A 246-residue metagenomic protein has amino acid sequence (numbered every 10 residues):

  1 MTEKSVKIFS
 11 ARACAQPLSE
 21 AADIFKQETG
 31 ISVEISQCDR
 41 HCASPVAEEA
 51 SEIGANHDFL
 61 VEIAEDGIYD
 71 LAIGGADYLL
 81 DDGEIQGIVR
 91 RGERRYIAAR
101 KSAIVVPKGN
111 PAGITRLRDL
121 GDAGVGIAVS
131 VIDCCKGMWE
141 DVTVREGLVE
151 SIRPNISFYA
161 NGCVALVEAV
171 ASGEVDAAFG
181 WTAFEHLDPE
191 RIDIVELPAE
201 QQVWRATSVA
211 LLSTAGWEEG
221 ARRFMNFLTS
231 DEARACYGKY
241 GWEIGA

Functional and structural regions predicted by a protein language model:
M1-D81: Early extracytoplasmic/lumenal segment of secretory-pathway proteins
I8-F9, R118-M138, T143: Short loop->beta-strand "edge-of-pocket" segments that line small-molecule binding or catalytic clefts across diverse
E28-Q37, I68, E146-A160, R191: A local structural motif
V61, Y69, I85-S102, I114-D119 (+1 more regions): A structural signal for short loop-to-beta-strand junctions that line the ligand-binding cleft of periplasmic/secreted
A76-I85, A169-V195: A ligand-binding cleft/hinge motif common to bilobed small-molecule-binding domains
A99, P189-N226, E243-A246: Periplasmic-binding protein-like
K108-R116, C134, L148-E150, T214-A221: Short helix-loop capping/hinge motifs at secondary-structure junctions, enriched in acidic/polar residues
L228-A246: Periplasmic-binding protein-like
